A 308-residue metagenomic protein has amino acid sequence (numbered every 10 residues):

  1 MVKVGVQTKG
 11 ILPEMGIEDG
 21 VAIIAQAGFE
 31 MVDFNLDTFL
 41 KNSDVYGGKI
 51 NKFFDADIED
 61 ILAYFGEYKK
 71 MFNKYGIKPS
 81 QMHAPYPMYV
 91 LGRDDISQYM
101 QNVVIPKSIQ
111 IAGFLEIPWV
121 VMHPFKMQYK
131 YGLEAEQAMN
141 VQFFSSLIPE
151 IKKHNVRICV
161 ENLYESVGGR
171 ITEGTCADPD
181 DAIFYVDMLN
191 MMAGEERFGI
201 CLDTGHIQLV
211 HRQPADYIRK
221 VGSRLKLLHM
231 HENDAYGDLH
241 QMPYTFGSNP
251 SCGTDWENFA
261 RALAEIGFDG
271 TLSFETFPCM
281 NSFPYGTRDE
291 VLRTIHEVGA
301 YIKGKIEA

Functional and structural regions predicted by a protein language model:
M1-G5, G10-G28, L40, N73 (+5 more regions): Histidine-acidic metal/acid-base catalytic patches
T8-K9, I50, D55-D57, I96-S97 (+4 more regions): A generic structural signal for short
F29-E30, F34-S145, K153-H154, D269 (+1 more regions): Structural motif corresponding to the early beta-alpha repeats
D33, Q81, V121, C159 (+2 more regions): Conserved beta-strand positions in the central sheet of alpha/beta enzyme cores
G47-F53, S166, D238-F246: Short glycine/proline- and charge-enriched loop/turn segments that cap or connect secondary-structure elements
V90, P124-L133, V160-G174, S282-P284: Active-site-proximal beta-alpha loop/turn segments in soluble metabolic enzymes
N155-C159, C201: Conserved Rossmann-fold SDR core element
